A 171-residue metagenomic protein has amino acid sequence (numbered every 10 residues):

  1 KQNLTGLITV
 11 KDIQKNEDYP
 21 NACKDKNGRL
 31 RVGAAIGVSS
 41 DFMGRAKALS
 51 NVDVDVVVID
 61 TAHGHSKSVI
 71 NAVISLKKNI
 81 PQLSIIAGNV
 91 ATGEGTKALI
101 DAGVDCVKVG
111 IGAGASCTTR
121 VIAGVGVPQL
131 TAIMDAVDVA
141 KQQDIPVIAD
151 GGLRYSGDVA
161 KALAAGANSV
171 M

Functional and structural regions predicted by a protein language model:
K1-M171: Alpha/beta enzyme core
